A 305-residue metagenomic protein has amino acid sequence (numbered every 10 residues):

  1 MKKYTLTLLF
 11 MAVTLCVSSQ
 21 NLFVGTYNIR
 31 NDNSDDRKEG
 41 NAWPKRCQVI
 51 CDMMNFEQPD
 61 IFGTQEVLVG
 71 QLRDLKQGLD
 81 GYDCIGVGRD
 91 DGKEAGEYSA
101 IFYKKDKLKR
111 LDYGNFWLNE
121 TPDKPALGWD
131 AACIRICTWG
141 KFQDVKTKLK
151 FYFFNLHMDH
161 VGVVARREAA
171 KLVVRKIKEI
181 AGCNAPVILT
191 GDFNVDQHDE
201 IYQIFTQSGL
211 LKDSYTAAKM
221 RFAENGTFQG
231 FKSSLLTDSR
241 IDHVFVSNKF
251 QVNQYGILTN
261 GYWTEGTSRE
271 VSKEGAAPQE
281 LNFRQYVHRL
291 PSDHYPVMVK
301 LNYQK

Functional and structural regions predicted by a protein language model:
M1-L8: Bacterial N-terminal signal peptides that target proteins for export
K2, V17-G78, R89-E97, L149 (+4 more regions): N-terminal, active-site-proximal structural segment of metallo-dependent hydrolase catalytic domains
F10-S18: Hydrophobic h-region of N-terminal signal peptides that target proteins for export in Gram-negative bacteria
Y27-I29, L156-M158, D192-F193, Y295: Active-site metal-binding loops of divalent metal-dependent hydrolases
N31-G40, L111, V163, F222-N225: Short, solvent-exposed loop/turn elements at domain surfaces
I61-F154, M158, Q254-T259: Structured beta-strand-rich core segments of catalytic domains in phosphoester-bond hydrolases
G63-Q65, V87, I188-D192, D213-T216: Active-site neighborhood of phospho(di)ester-bond hydrolases with catalytic His/Asp-centered motifs
V164, E168, R175-V187, V195-K305: Metal-dependent phosphoester-hydrolase catalytic domains
